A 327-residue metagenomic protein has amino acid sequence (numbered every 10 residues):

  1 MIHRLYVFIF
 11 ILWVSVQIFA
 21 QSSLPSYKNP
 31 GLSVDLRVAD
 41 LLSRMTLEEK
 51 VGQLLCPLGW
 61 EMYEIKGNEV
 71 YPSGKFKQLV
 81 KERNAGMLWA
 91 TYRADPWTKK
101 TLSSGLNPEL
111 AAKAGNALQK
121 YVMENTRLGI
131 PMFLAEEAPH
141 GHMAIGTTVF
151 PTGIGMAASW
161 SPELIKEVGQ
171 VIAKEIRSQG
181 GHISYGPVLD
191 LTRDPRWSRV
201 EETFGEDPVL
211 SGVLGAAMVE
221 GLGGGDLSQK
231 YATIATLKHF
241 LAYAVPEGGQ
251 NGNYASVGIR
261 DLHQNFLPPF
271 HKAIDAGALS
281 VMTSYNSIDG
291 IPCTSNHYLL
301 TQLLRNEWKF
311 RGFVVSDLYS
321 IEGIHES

Functional and structural regions predicted by a protein language model:
M1-S23: Bacterial Sec-dependent N-terminal signal peptides
A20-S327: Glycoside hydrolase catalytic-domain context in secreted enzymes
